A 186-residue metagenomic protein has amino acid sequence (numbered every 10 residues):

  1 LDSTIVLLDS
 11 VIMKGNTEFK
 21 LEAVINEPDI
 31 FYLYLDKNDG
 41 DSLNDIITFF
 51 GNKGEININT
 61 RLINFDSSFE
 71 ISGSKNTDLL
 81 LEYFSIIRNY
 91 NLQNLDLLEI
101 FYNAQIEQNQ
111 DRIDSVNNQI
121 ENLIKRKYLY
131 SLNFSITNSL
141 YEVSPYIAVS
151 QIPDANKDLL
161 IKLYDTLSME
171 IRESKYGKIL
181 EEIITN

Functional and structural regions predicted by a protein language model:
L1-S115: A non-transmembrane, solvent-exposed segment enriched in polar/low-complexity residues
N26, D41, Y90, Y128 (+2 more regions): Aromatic-enriched hydrophobic runs in primary sequence
L79, I86, Q93, R126-Y130 (+2 more regions): Alpha-helical structural motif
R88, N118-N122, I152-D154: A short, ordered amphipathic alpha-helix with a cationic face
D96, I100-N118, N122-S144, D158 (+1 more regions): Surface-exposed, polar/charged faces of alpha-helical domains in mature secreted/periplasmic/lumenal proteins
L129-N186: Charged, long alpha-helical assembly modules
